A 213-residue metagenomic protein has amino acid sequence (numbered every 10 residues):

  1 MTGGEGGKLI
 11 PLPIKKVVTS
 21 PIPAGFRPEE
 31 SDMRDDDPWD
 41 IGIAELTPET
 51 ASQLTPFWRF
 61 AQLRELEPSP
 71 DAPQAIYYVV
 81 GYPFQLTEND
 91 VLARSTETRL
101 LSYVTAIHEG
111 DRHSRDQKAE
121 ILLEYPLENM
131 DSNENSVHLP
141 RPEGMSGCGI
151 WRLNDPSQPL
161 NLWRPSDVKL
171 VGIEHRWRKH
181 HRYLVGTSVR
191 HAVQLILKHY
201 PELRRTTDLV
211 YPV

Functional and structural regions predicted by a protein language model:
M1-L127: Serine endopeptidase catalytic core focused on the charge-relay Asp
A44, V79, S146-I150, I173: Terminal peptide-recognition signature
L46-P48, R152-N154, H199: Short beta-strand-to-coil "C-cap" segments at the C-terminal boundary of structured domains/repeats, marking
G81-L86, N154-D155, I173-H180: Short, flexible beta-strand-to-coil junctions
L92, E134-H138, Y183-L184: Short, flexible/disordered intra-domain loops and linkers
L127-N135: Active-site nucleophile-His-acid catalytic modules used for acyl/amide transfer and hydrolysis across diverse enzymes
E134-V168: Catalytic nucleophile loop of clan PA
N161, D167-V213: C-terminal cap/linker of serine protease catalytic domains
